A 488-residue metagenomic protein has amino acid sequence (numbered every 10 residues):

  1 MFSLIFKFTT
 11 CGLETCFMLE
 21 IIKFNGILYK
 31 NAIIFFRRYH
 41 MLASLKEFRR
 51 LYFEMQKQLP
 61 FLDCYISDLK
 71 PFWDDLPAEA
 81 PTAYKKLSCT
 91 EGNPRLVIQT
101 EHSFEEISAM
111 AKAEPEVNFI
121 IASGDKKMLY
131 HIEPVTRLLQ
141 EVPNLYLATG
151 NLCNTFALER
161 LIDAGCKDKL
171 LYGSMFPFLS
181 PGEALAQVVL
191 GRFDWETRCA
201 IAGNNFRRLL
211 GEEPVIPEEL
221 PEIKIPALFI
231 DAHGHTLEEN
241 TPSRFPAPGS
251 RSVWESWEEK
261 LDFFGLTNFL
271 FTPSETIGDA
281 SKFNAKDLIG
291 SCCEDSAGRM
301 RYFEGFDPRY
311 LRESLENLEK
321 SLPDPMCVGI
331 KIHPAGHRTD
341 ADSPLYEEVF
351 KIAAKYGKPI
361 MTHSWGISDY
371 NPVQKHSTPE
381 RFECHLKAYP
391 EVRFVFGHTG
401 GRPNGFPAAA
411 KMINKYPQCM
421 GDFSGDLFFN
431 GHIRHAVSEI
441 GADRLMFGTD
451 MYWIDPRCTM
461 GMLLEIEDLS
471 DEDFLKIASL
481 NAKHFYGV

Functional and structural regions predicted by a protein language model:
F8-C11, T15, L19-K23, I27-P60 (+11 more regions): Mid-to-C-terminal alpha-helical segments outside catalytic/metal-binding sites
I27, N31-H40, S44, Y52-E101 (+6 more regions): Active-site gating/metal-coordination segments in enzymes
P81-L171, P325-G329, D342-M446: Catalytic pocket-lining loop regions of alpha/beta-barrel enzymes, especially the amidohydrolase/enolase/GH5 lineages
F104, G182-L185, W254, F283-D287 (+3 more regions): Short, surface-exposed alpha-helical segments at coil->helix boundaries
L147, R198, A353, G421 (+3 more regions): Conserved, mostly hydrophobic/aromatic
M175, H398, D450: Active-site glycine-centered loops adjacent to acidic/histidine catalytic or metal-binding residues that shape
T241-S250, D279-S281, D369-H376: Short, flexible/disordered intra-domain loops and linkers
